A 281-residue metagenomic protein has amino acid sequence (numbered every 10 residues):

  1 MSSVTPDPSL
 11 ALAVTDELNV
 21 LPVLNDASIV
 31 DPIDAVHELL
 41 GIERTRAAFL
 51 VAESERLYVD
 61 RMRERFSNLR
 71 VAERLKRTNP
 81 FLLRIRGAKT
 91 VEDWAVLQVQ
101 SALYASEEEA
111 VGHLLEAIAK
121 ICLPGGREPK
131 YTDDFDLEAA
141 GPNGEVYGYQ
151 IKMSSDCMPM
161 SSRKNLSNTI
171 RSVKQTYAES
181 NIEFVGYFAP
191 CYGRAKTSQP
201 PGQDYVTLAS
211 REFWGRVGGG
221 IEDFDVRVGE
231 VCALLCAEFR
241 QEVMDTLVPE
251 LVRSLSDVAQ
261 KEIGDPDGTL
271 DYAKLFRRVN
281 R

Functional and structural regions predicted by a protein language model:
S2-H113: Interdomain/boundary linker segments immediately adjacent to catalytic/signaling cores
L83-K89, G126, P200-S210: Short, exposed beta-strand "edge-strand" segments with a Pro/Gly-rich flavor and a Y/T-containing core
S106-R127: Short N-terminal edge-element motif at the start of the domain
L123, F135-A139, G144-M158: Conserved catalytic cores of phosphodiester-cleaving nucleases, focusing on short active-site segments
R127-D133: Active-site metal-binding core of divalent-cation-utilizing nuclease and nuclease-like domains
M153-G219: Catalytic cores of nucleic-acid endonucleases
A189-R281: Domain-level recognition of nuclease-like catalytic cores that cleave nucleotide substrates
